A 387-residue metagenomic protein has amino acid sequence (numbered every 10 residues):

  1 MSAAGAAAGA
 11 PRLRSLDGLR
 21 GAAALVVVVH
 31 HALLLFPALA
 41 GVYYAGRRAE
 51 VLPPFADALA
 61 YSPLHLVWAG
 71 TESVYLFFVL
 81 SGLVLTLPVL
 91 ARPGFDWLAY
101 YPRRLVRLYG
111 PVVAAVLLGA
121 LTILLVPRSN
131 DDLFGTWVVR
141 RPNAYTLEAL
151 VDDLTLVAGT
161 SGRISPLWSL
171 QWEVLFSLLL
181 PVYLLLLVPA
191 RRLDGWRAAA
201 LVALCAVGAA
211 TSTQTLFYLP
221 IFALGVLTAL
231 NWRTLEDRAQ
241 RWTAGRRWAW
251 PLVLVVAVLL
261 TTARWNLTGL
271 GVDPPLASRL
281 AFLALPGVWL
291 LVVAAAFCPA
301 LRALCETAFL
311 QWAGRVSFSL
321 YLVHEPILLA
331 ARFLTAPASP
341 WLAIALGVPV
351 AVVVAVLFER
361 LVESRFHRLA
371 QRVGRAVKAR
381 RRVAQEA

Functional and structural regions predicted by a protein language model:
M1-S15: Short, Lys/Arg-rich, polar N-terminal cytosolic tail immediately upstream of the first transmembrane signal-anchor
P11-R14, S62-V74, S161-W172, G208-L224 (+2 more regions): Interfacial loop-to-helix transition and helix-capping segments at the boundaries of transmembrane helices
R14-L90, V112, S317: Functionally critical transmembrane alpha-helices in membrane proteins and complexes, commonly lining
L19-R20, A69-S81, L85-R128, W137 (+8 more regions): Transmembrane alpha-helical segments and their boundary/interface "anchor" motifs in multi-pass integral membrane
A45-A69, L108-V174, L178, L283-A295: Membrane-interface helix-loop-helix regions
P63, V253-R365: Alpha-helical transmembrane segments of multi-pass integral membrane proteins
T86-P93, T122-P127, Y183-R192, V226-D237 (+4 more regions): Structural signal for the C-terminal ends of transmembrane alpha-helices and the immediately following loop
V174-A203, L230-R246: Solvent-exposed interhelical
